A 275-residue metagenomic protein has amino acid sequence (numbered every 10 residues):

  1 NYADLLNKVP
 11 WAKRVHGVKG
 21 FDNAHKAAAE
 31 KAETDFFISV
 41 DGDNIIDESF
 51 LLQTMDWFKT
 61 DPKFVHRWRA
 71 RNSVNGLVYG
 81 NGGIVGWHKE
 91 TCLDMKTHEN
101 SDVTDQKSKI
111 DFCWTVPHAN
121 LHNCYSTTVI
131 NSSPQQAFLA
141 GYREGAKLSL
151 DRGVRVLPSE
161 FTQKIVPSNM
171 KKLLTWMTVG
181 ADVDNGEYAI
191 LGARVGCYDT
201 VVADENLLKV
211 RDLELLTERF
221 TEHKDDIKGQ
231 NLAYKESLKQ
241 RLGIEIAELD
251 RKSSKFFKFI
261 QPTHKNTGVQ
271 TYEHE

Functional and structural regions predicted by a protein language model:
N1-E30: N-terminal anchoring/stem segment of glycosyltransferases
L6, A29-K31, D56, V103-T104: General N-terminal targeting signals
A24-H25, D41, N81-I84: Residue-level signal for functionally critical sites in structured catalytic/ligand-binding pockets
F37: Short aromatic/hydrophobic "clamp" motif used to bind/position activated sugar donors
V40-D43, R69-R71: Short loop/turn segments at strand-loop or loop-helix junctions that form parts of catalytic or ligand-binding pockets
G42-P62: Acidic donor-binding/catalytic loop of UDP-sugar-dependent glycosyltransferases, especially processive GT2
M55-E275: Catalytic-site signature of metal-activated, phosphate-bearing donor transferases, centered on the GT-A/GT-A-like
